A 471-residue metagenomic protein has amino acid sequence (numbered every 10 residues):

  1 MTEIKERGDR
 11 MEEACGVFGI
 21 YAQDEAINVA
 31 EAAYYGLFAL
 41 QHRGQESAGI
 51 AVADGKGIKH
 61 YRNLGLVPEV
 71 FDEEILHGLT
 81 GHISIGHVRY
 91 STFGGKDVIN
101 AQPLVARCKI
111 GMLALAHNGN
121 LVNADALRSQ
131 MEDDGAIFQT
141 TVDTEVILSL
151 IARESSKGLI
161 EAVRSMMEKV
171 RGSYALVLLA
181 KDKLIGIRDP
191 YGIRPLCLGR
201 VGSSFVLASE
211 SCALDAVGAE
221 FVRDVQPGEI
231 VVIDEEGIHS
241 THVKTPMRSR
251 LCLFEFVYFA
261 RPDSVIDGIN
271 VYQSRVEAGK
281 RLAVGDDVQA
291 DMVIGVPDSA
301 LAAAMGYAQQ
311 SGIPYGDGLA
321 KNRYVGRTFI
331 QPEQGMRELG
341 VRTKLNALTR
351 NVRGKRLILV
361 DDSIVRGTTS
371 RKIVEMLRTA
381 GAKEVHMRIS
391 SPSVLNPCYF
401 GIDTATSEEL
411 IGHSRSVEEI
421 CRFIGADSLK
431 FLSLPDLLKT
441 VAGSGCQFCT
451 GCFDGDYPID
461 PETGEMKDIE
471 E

Functional and structural regions predicted by a protein language model:
T2-P227, V232-A290, V296, E384 (+1 more regions): Conserved short alpha-helical segments that host acidic/polar catalytic motifs at enzyme active sites
F71, T140, E145, Y315-G326 (+1 more regions): A conserved beta-strand->alpha-helix junction
T92-F93, N123, I193-R194, L214-D215 (+6 more regions): Flexible loop/turn segments at secondary-structure boundaries
A136, S156-K157, D287-A290, Q309-G316 (+2 more regions): Secondary-structure transition/capping motifs at alpha-helix termini and the adjoining loop/turn into the next element
M167, D182-K183, R200, G218-D224 (+1 more regions): PRPP-dependent phosphoribosyltransferase catalytic core
V293, A300-Y307, S311, Y315 (+1 more regions): Extended, hydrophobic alpha-helical segments in both membrane/secreted and soluble proteins
G312-I358, T368, L395-G401, A405: Short, glycine/charge-rich flexible loops or terminal/linker lids adjacent to PRPP-binding catalytic cores
N346-V360, I364, I389, P461-E462 (+1 more regions): Mobile, glycine- and charge-enriched loop segments and immediately flanking short secondary-structure elements within
